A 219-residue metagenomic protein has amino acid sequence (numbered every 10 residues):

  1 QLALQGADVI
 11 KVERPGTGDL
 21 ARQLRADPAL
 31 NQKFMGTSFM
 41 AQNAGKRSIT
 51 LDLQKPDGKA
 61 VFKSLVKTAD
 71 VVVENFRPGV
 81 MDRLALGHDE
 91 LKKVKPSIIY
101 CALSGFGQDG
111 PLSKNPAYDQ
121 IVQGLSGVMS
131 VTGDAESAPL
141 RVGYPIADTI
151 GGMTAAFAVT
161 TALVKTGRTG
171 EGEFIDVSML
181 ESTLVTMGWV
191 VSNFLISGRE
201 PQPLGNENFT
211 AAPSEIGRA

Functional and structural regions predicted by a protein language model:
Q1-E171: N-terminal helix-loop segment corresponding to the beta1-alpha1 unit of nucleotide/adenylate-binding folds
L20-L24, L195-P201: Short Pro/Gly-enriched beta-strand edge/turn motifs at strand-loop
S38-M40, I175, E215: Residue-level detector of beta-strand structural context in well-folded domains
K67-A69, S192-F194, L204-G205: Short, charged/polar low-complexity linear motifs in solvent-exposed/disordered segments
T132-D134, L163, V185, I196 (+1 more regions): A short hydrophobic/aromatic micro-motif that marks alpha-helical segments and, especially, helix-coil
I150-T161, V177-N193: Active-site-proximal catalytic alpha-helix in oxidoreductases
S197-R218: Alpha-helical interface/anchor segments and their boundary "cap" residues
